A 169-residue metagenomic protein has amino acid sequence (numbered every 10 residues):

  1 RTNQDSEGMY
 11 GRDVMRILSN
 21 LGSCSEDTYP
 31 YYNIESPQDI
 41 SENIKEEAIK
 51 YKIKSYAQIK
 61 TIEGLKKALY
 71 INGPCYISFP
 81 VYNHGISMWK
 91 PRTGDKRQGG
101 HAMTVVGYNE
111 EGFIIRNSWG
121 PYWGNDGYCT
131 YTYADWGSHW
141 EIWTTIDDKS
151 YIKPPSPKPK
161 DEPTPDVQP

Functional and structural regions predicted by a protein language model:
R1-P169: Predominantly the structural core of cysteine protease catalytic domains
